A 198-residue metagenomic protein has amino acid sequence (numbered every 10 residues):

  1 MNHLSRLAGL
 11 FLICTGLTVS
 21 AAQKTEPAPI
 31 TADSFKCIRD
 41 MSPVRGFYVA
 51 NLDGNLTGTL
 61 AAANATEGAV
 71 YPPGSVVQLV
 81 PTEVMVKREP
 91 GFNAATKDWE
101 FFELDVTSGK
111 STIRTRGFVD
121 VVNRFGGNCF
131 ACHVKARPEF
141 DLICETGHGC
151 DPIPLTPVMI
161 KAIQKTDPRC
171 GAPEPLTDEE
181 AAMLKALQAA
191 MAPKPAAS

Functional and structural regions predicted by a protein language model:
M1-A8: Bacterial N-terminal signal peptides that target proteins for export
A8-G16: Bacterial N-terminal signal peptides
L17-A22: Sec/Tat signal peptide C-region and signal peptidase I cleavage site
K24-I38, V44-G46, G68-S198: Sequence context surrounding c-type heme c attachment/ligation sites in exported
P43-T57: Compact soluble domain cores
D53-G68: N-terminal post-signal-peptidase region of extra-cytosolic proteins
